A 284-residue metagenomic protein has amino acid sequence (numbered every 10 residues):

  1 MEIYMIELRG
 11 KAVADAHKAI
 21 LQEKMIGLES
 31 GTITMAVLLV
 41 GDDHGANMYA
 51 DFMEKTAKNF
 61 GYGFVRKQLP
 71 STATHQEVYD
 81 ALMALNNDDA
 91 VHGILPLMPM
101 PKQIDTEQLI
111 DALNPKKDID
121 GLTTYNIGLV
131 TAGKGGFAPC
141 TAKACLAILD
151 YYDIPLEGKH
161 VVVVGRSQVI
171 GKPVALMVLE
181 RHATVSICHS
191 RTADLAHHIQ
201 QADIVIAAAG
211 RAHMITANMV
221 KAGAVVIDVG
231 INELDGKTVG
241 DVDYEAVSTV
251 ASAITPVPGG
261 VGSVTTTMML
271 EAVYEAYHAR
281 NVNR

Functional and structural regions predicted by a protein language model:
I3-G31: Positively charged, low-complexity intrinsically disordered leader regions
T32-D42: Short beta-strand segments enriched in small/hydrophobic residues
V40-E54, G136-V225, K237-E245: Glycine-rich phosphate/diphosphate-binding loop of Rossmann-like nucleotide-binding domains
A57-S71, V185-I187: Short beta-strand elements in bilobed, periplasmic/extracellular small-molecule ligand-binding domains
E77-D89: Short, well-structured alpha-helical segments in soluble
P96-L156: Anion-binding alpha/beta catalytic cores of soluble intermediary-metabolism enzymes, centered on
P99, A209-R211, G230-I231: Short glycine-/small-residue-rich Rossmann-like dinucleotide-binding loops
L109-N114, D120, G230-R280: Rossmann-fold NAD(P)-binding glycine/threonine-rich loop
